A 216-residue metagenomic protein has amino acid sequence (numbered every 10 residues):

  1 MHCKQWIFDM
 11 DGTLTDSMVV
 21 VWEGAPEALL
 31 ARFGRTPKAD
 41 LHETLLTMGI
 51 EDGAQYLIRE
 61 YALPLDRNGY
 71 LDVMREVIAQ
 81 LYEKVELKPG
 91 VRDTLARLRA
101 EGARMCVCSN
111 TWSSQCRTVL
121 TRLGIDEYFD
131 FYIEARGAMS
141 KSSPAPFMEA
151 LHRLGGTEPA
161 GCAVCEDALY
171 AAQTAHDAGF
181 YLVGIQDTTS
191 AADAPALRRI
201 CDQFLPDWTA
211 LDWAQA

Functional and structural regions predicted by a protein language model:
M1-K4, A96-R99, S113, R117-A216: Asp-based, Mg2+/Mn2+-dependent phosphohydrolase catalytic module
H2-R92, R97-E101, S114: N-terminal helical cap/lid subdomain that shapes the substrate entry/recognition surface in HAD-like hydrolases
